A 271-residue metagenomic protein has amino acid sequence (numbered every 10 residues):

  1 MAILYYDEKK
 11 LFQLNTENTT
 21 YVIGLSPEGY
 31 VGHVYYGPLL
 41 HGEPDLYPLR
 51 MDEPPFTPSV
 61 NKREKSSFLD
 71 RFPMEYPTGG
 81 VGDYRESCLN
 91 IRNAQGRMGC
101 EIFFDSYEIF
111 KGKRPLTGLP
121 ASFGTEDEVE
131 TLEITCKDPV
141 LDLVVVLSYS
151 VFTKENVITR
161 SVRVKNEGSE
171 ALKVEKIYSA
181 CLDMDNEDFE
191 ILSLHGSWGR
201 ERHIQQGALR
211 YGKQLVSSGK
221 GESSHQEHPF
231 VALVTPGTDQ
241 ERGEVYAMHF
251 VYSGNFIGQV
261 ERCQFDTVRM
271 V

Functional and structural regions predicted by a protein language model:
M1-D7: Terminal leader/tail segments of proteins
K10-Q13, E17, V31-V271: Polysaccharide-binding surfaces and accessory modules of carbohydrate-active proteins
